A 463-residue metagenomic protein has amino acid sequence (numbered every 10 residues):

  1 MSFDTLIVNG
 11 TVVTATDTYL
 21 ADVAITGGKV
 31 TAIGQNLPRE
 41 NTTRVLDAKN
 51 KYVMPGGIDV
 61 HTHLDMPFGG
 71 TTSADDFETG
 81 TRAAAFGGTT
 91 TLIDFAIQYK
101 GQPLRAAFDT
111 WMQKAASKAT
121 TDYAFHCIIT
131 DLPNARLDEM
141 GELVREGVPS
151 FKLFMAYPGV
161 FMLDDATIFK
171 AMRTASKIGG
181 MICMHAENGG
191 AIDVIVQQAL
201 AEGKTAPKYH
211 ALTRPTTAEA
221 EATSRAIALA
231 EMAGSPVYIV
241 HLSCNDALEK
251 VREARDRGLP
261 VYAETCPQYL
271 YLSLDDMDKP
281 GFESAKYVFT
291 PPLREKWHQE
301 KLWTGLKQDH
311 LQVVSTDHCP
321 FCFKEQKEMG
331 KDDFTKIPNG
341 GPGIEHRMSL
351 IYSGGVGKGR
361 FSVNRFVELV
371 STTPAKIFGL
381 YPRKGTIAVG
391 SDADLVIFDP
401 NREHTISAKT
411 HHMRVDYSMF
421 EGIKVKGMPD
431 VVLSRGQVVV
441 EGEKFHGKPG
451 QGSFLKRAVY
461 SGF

Functional and structural regions predicted by a protein language model:
M1-P55: Histidine-rich, glycine-flanked metal-binding segment
G10, E328-D333, N339, V389-L455: C-terminal cap of metal-dependent C-N hydrolases
G10, G28, N50, H61 (+14 more regions): Divalent metal-coordination and catalytic microenvironments
A48-K118, A135: Metal-associated gating/positioning segment near the N- to mid-region
I93-D94, A124-C127, P236-H241: Short catalytic-loop micro-motif centered on adjacent basic/acidic residues
R105-T121, F169-M184: Alpha-helix-loop-beta-strand connector modules within alpha/beta enzyme cores
A135-V314, C319, G330: Histidine/acidic residue-rich metal-binding segments in metalloenzymes
T205-G234, Q308, Q312-V314, P320-N401: His/Asp/Glu-enriched, well-ordered alpha-helical/loop segment that forms or immediately abuts the divalent-metal
